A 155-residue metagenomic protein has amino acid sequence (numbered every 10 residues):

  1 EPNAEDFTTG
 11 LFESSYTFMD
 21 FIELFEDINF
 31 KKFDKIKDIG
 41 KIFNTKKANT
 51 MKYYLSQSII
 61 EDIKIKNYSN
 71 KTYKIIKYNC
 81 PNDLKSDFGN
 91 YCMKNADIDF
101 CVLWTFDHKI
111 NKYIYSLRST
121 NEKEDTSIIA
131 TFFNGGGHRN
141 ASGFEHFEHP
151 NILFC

Functional and structural regions predicted by a protein language model:
E1-S86: Glycine-rich, Lys/Arg-enriched anion-binding loops that position phosphate/diphosphate groups for phosphoryl
N49, Y53-C155: Gly/His-enriched, cation/cofactor- and phosphate-binding structural elements
